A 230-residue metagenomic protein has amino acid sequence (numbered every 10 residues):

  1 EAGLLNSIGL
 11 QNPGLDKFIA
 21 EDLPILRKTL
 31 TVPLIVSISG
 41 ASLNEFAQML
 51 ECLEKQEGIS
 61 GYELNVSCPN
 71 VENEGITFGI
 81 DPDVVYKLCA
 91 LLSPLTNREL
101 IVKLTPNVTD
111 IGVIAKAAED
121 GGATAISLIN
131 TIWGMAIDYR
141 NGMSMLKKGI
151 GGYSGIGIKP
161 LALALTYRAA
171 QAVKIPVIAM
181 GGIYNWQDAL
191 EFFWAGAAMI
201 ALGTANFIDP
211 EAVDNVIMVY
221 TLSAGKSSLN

Functional and structural regions predicted by a protein language model:
E1, I137-G151, F193, M199 (+1 more regions): C-terminal helical cap(s) of enzyme catalytic domains, especially alpha/beta-barrels
A2-T77: Active-site beta->alpha loop and helix N-cap motifs at the rims of alpha/beta catalytic domains
L4, N12, P69-I80, I114-I175 (+1 more regions): Glycine/Thr-rich beta-alpha phosphate-binding loop at enzyme active sites
L15, I19-L23, F46-E51, V85-S93 (+5 more regions): Generic structural signal for well-ordered alpha-helices, preferentially at hydrophobic/aromatic core positions
T31, G58-I59, N97, A123 (+1 more regions): A structural motif
L34-I38, Y62-L64, L100-L104, I126-L128 (+3 more regions): Hydrophobic faces of well-ordered beta-strands that scaffold small-molecule active sites in alpha/beta enzyme cores
N44-Q56, V108-G121, A170-V173, I183-I200: Catalytic cores of alpha/beta
G61-C68, A125-M135, G182-I183, Q187-V216: Glycine-rich phosphate-binding active-site loops on the catalytic face of alpha/beta enzymes
